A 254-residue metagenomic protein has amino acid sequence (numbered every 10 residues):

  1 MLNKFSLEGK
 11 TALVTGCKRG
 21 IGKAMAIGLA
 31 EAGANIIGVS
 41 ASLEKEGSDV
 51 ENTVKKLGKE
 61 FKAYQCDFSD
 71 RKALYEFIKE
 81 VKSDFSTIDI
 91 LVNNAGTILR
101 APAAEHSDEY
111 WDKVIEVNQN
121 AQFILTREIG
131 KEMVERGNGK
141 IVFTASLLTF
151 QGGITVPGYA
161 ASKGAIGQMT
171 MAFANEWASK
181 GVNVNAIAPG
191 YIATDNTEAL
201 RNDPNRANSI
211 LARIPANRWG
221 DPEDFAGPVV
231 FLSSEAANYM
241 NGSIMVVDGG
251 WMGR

Functional and structural regions predicted by a protein language model:
L2-N3, Q151, V229-V230, N241-R254: Short C-terminal tail/terminal secondary-structure segment of NAD(P)H-dependent dehydrogenase/reductase domains
T11, K18-R19: Conserved glycine-rich cofactor-binding loop
A34-D49: Conserved glycine-rich Rossmann-like NAD(P)H-binding loop of the short-chain dehydrogenase/reductase
P102-A103, S107-I115, I210: Substrate-binding pocket helix/loop in short-chain dehydrogenase/reductase
T126, S162: Active-site helix of classical SDR
S146: Residue(s) in the substrate-gating loop at a strand-loop-helix junction that position the organic substrate next
A178, N183, M240-G242: Short, small/polar-rich loop/turn modules that mediate ligand/substrate recognition or access, typified
